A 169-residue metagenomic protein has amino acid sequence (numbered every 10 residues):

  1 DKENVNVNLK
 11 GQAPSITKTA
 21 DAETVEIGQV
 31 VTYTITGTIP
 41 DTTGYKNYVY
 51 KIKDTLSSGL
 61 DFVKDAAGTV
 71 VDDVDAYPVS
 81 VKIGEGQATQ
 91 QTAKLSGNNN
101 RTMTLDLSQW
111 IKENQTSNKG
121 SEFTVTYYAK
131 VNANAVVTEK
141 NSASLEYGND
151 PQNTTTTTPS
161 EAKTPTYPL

Functional and structural regions predicted by a protein language model:
D1, I35, Y48-V49, Q109 (+1 more regions): Serine/threonine-enriched low-complexity regions used as flexible
D1-P14, T36, K64, G68 (+2 more regions): Terminal, compositionally biased non-globular sequences in eukaryotic proteins
K2-G44, K140-L145, N149-L169: Serine/threonine-rich, low-complexity linker/repeat segments that form flexible spacers/stalks
N4, S15, V49-K51, A76-S80 (+1 more regions): Exposed beta-strand and adjacent loop surfaces of beta-rich binding modules that mediate intermolecular recognition
V25-I52, V79, M103-W110, F123-N132: Gram-positive cell-envelope targeting signals
T38-T43, G59-K64, A133-A135, P151: A generic secondary-structure signal for well-formed alpha-helical elements
Y50-T104: A surface/secretory-pathway sequence property marking extracellular, secreted, or lumenal proteins enriched
